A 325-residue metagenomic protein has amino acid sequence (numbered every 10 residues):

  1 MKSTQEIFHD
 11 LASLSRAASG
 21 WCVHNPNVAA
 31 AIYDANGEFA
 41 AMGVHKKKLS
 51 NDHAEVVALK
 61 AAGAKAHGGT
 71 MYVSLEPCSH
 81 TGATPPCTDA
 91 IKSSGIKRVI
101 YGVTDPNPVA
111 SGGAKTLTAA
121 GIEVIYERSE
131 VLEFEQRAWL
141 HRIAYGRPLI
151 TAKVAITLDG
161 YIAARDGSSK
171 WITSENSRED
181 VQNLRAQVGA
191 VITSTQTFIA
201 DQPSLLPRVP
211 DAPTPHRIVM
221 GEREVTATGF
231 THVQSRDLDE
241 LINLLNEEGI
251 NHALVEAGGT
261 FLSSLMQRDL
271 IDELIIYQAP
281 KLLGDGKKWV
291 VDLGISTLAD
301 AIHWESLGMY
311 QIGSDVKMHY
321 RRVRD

Functional and structural regions predicted by a protein language model:
M1-P26, A41, A66, T70 (+4 more regions): Enzymes that bind and transform nitrogen-containing heteroaromatic metabolites
A31-D34: Short hydrophobic alpha-helical segments used for membrane anchoring or interfacial signaling
N36-V131, H216, R223, M266: Zn2+-dependent cytidine deaminase-like catalytic core
P106-V109, E130-E135, F198, T260-F261: Short acidic loop-to-helix transition motifs that present clustered carboxylates
I122, G146-P148: Short, well-ordered coil/turn segments that N-cap beta-strands
R137, H141-A144: Flexible, polar/acidic helix-loop-strand segments at domain edges
